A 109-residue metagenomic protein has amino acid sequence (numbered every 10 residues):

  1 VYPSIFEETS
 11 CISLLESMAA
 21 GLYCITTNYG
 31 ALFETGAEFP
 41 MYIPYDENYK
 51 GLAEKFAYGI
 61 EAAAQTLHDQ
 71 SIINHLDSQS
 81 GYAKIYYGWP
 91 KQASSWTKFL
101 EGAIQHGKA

Functional and structural regions predicted by a protein language model:
Y2-S4, T26: Replace "UDP/GDP/ADP/TDP-sugars" with "nucleotide-sugars
S4-I12, F33-E34: Nucleotide-sugar-dependent
E8-C11, M18, N28: Short glycine/acidic-rich beta->alpha loop that forms part of the nucleotide-sugar donor binding site in diverse
S13-L15, A37-E38: Short amphipathic alpha-helical segments
G21-C24, E38-F39: Structural loop-to-beta junction motif characteristic of Rossmann-like glycosyltransferase folds
Y23-T26, F33: Short hydrophobic beta-strand element within catalytic cores of glycosyltransferases and related nucleotide-activated
F33-A64: Change "using UDP/GDP/dTDP sugars" to "using nucleotide sugars
G51, H68-G107: A charged, aromatic-enriched C-terminal amphipathic alpha-helix characteristic of glycosyltransferases across folds
